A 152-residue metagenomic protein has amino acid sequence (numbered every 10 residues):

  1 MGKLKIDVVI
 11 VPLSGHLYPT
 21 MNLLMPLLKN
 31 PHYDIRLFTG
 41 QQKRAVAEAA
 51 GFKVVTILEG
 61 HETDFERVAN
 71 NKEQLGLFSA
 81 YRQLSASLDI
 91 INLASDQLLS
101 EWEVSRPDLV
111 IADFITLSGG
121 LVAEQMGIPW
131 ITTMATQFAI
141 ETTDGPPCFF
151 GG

Functional and structural regions predicted by a protein language model:
M1-G152: Glycosyltransferase specificity loop/lid
